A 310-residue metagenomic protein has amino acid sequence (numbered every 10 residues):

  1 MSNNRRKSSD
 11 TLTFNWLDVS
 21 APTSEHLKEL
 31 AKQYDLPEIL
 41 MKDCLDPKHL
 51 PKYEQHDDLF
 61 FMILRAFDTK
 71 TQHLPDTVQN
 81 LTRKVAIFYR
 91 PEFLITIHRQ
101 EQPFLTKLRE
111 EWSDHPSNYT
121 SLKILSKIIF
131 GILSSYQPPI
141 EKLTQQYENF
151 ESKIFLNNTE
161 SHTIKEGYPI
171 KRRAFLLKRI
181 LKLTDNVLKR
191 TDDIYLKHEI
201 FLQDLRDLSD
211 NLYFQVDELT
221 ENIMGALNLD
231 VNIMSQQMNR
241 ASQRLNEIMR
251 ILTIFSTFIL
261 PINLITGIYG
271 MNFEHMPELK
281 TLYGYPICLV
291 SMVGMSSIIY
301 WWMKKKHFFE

Functional and structural regions predicted by a protein language model:
M1-P116, L183-E199, M303-E310: Helix-boundary and N-terminal cytosolic regulatory elements
H26, K107-L108, P139, L177 (+1 more regions): Hydrophobic side chains in well-ordered alpha-helices
L74-K165: Switch/coupling subdomain of P-loop NTPase systems
L81-T82, I251-T253, S297: Short hydrophobic "helix-edge" motifs at membrane interfaces and signal-peptide entry regions
E92, I132, N149, T159-Y269: Membrane-associated alpha-helical segments
I129, Y136, L212, M295-W301: Alpha-helical transmembrane segments
P139, L177, N222-G225, I299-E310: Juxtamembrane/interfacial segments around transmembrane helices
F255, I259-E310: Alpha-helical transmembrane anchor segments
